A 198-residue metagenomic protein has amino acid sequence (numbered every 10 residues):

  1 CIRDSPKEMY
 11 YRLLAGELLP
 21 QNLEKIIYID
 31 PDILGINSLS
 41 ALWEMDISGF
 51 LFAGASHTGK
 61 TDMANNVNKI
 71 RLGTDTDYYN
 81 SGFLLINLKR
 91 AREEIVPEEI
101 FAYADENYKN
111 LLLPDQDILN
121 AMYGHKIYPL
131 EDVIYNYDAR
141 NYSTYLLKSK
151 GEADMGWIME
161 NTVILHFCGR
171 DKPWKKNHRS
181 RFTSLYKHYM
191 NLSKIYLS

Functional and structural regions predicted by a protein language model:
R3, T61-N66, A139-R140: Short, charged, surface-exposed secondary-structure boundary motifs
R3-L18: Active-site-proximal specificity loops/subdomain of glycosyltransferases
D4, N68-T74, S149-D154: Short, P/G- and charge-enriched loop/turn segments at secondary-structure junctions
L19-P20, T58, L88-A91: Short loop segments at secondary-structure junctions
L23-I33: Short beta-strand-to-loop acidic/aromatic patch adjacent to the donor-nucleotide binding site
I33-K69: Conserved donor-nucleotide/metal-binding helix-loop-beta segment in metal-dependent transferases, i.e., the alpha-helix
L72-F83: A recurrent flexible, glycine/aromatic-enriched loop bordering the glycosyltransferase active site that acts as
S81, I86-S198: A glycosyltransferase accessory/donor-loop signature
